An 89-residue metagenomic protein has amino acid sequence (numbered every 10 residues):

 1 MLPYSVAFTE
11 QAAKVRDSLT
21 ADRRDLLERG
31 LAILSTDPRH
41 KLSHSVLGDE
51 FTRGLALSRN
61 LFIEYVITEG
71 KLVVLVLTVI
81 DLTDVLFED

Functional and structural regions predicted by a protein language model:
M1-G30: Arg/Lys-rich, positively charged N-terminal/basic patches that mediate binding to nucleic acids
M1-P3, K14, A56-D89: Enriched for short, Lys/Arg-rich terminal
R24-L34, S43, L75-V76: A short beta-strand-loop micro-motif that forms or neighbors metal/cofactor- and ligand-binding patches at active-site
L27, H40-S45, L61-Y65: Low-complexity, flexible helical/coil segments
L27, P38, L82-D84: A generic membrane alpha-helix/interface feature
A32-L57: A short, surface-exposed loop/turn module that caps and links secondary-structure elements
